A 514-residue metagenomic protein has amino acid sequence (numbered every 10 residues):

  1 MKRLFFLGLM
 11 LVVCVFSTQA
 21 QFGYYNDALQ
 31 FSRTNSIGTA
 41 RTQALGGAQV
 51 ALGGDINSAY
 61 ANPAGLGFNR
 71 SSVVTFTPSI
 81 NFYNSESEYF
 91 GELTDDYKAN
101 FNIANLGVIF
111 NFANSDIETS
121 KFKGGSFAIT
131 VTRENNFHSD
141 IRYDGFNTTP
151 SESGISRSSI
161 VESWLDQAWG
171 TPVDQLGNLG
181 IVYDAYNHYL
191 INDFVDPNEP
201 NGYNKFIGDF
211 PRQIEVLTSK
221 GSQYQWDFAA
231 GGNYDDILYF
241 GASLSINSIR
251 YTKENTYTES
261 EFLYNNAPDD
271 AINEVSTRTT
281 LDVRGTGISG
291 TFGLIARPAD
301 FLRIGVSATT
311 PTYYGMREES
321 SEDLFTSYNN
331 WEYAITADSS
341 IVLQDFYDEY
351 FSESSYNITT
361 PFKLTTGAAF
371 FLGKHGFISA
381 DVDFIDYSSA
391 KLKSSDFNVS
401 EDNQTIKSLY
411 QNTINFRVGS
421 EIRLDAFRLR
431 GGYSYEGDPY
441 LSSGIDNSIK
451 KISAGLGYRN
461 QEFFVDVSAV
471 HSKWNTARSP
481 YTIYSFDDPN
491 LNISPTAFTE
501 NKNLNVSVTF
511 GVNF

Functional and structural regions predicted by a protein language model:
M1-Y25, F510, F514: Bacterial Sec-dependent N-terminal signal peptides
V12-V13, S72, F427: Alpha-helical transmembrane segments and their juxtamembrane interfaces
Q21-I37, T42-Q43, N111-F514: Outer-membrane beta-barrel porins/channels
A40, L52-A61, G67-T148, Y224: Outer-membrane beta-barrel translocator/receptor signature
